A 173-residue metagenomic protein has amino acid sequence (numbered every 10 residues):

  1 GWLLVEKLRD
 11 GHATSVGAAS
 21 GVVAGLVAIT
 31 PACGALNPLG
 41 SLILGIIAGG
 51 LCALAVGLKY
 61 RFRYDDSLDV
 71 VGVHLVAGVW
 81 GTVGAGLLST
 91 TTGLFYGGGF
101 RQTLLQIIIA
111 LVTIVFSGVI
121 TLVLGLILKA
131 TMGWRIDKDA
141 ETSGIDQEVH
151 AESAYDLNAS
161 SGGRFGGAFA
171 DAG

Functional and structural regions predicted by a protein language model:
G1-G173: Glycine- and aromatic-enriched membrane alpha-helices
